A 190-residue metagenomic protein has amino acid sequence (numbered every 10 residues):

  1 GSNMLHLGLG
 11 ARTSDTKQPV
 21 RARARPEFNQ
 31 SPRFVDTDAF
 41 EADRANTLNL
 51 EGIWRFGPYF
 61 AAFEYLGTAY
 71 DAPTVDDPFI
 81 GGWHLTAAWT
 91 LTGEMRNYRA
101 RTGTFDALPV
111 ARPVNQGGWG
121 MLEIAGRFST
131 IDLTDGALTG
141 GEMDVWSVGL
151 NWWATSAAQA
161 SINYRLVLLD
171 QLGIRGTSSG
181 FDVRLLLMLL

Functional and structural regions predicted by a protein language model:
G1-K17: Aromatic- and glycine-enriched pocket-lining scaffold segments that form the walls of small-molecule binding clefts
A11, Q18-L190: Outer-membrane beta-barrel pore domains
